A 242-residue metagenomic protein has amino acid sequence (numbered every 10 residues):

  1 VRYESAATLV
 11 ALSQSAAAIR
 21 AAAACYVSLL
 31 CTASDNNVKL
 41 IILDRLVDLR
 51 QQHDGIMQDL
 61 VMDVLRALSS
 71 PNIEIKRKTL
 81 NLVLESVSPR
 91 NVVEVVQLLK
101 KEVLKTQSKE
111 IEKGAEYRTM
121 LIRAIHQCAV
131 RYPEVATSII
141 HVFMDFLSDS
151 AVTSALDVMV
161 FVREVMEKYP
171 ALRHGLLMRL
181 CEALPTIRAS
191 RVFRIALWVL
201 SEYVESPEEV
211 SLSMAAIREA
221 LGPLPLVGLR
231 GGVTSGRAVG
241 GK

Functional and structural regions predicted by a protein language model:
V1-K242: Extended alpha-solenoid helical-repeat scaffolds
